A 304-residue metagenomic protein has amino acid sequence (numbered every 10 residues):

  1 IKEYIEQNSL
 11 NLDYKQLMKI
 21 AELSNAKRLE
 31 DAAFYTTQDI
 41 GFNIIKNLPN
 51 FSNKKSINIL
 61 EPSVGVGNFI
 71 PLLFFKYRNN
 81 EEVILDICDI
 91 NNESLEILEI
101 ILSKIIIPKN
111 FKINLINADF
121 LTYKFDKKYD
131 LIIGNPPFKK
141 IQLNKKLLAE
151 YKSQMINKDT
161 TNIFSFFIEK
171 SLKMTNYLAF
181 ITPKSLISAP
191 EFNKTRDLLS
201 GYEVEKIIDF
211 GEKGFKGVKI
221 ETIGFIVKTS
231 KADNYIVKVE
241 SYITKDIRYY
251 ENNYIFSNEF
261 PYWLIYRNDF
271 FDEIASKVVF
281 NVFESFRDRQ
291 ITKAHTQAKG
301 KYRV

Functional and structural regions predicted by a protein language model:
I1-N79, D86-K104, D119, P136 (+1 more regions): Class I S-adenosyl-L-methionine
S24-N25, K146-M155: Short glycine/proline- and charge-enriched loop/turn segments that cap or connect secondary-structure elements
I44-I45, I59-L73, N91, A118-Y123 (+4 more regions): Conserved proline-anchored active-site loop of SAM-dependent methyltransferases that bridges a beta-strand
N68, N92, N157-E212, G224-F225: Conserved Class I SAM-dependent methyltransferase catalytic core
D86, N114-I116, I208: General small-molecule cofactor/ligand-binding pocket signal
L102, L147-E150, K194-D197, I223: Short secondary-structure boundary/capping segments
K109-F120: Conserved SAM-binding strand-loop segment of SAM-dependent methyltransferases
K213-V304: C-terminal substrate-recognition regions of SAM-dependent nucleic acid methyltransferases
